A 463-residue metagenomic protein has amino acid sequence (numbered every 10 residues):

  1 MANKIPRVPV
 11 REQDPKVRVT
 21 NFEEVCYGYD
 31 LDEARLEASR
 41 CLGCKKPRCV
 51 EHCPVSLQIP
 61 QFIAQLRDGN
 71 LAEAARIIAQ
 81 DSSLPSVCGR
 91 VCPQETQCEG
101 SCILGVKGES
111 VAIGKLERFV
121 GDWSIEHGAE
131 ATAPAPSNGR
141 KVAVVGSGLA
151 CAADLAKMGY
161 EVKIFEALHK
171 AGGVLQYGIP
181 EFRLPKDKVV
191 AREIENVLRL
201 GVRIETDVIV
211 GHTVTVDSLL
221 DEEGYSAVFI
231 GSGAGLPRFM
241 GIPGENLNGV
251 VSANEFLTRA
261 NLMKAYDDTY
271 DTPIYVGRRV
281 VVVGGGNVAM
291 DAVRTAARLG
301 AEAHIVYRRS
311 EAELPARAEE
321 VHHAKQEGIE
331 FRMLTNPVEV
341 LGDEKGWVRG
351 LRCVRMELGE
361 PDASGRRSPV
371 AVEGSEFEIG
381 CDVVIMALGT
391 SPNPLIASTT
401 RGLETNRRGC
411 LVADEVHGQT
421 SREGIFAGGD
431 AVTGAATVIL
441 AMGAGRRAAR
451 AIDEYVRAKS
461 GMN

Functional and structural regions predicted by a protein language model:
R18-E37, Q58-R90, K107-P136, A260-N261: Ferredoxin-type iron-sulfur electron-transfer modules in oxidoreductases and energy-metabolism complexes
G43-D68, V87-V120, K157, K170 (+1 more regions): Iron-sulfur cluster-binding cysteine motifs and their immediate structural context in ferredoxin-like electron-transfer
E73, P136, K141-A143, I194-I242 (+4 more regions): Feature captures the FAD/FMN-dependent oxidoreductase FAD-binding
V120-P136, M158, V190-H212, P237-L299 (+2 more regions): Glycine-rich dinucleotide-binding loop and its adjacent helix/turn
R140-V162, A289-A297: N-terminal Rossmann-like FAD-binding beta1-loop-alpha1 element of flavoenzymes
I164, L168-R199, I204, V293-E339 (+1 more regions): Rossmann-like dinucleotide-binding cores of NAD(P)H-dependent redox enzymes
N246-G277, P361-A435: FAD-site-proximal beta/loop scaffold in flavoenzymes
M290-A292, G428-K459: A conserved FAD-binding loop/helix module that cradles the flavin
